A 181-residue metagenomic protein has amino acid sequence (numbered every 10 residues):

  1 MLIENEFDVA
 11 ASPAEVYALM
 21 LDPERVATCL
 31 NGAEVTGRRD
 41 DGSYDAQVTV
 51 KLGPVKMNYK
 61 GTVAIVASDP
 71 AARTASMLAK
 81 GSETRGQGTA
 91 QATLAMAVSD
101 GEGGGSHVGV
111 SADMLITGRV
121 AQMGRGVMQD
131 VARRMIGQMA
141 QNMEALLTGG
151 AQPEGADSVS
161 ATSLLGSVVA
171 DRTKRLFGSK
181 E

Functional and structural regions predicted by a protein language model:
M1-S43, Q47, K51-G53, A161-E181: Hydrophobic ligand-binding cavity/cleft-lining segments
L2-E6, S43-D45, N58-K60, A72-T74 (+2 more regions): Intrinsic-disorder/low-complexity, polar/charged segments enriched in Ser/Thr/Lys/Arg/Asp/Glu/Gln
E6-A10, K51, A64, A97-S99 (+1 more regions): Generic structural detector for well-ordered beta-strands
S12, D40-D41, P70-A71, G101-G104: Short strand-connecting beta-turns/loops that link adjacent beta-strands
V16-M20, V26, I65, V110 (+1 more regions): Hydrophobic pocket/interface hotspot
R38-G81, K180: Glycine-rich portal/gate segments that line the openings of hydrophobic small-molecule binding cavities
A67, G81-V131: Beta-strand/loop substructures that line and gate deep hydrophobic ligand-binding cavities in soluble
R119-G155, T162, G166: A conserved amphipathic terminal alpha-helix motif
